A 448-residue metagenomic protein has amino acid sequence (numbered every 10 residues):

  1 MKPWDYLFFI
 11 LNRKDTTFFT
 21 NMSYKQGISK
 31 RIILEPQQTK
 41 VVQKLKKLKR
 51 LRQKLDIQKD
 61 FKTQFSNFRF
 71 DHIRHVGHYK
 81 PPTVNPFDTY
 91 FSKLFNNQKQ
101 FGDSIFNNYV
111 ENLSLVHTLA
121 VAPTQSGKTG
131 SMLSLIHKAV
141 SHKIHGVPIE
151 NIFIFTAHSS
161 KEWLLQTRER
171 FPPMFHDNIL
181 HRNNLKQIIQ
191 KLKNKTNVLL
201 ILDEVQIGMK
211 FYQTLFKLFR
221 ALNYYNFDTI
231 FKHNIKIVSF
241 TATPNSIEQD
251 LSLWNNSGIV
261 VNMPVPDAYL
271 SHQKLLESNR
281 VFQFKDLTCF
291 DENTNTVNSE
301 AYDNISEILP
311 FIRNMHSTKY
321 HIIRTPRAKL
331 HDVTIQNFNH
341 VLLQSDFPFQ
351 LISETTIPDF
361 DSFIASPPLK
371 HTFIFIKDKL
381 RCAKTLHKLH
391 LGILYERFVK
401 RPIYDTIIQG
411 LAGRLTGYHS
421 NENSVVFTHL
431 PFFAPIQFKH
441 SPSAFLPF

Functional and structural regions predicted by a protein language model:
G77-T118: Conserved pre-motif I regulatory segment
P123-G130, E150-L200, R280-K388, V399-I408: Conserved C-terminal RecA-like helicase domain
S131, L135: Hydrophobic positions on the alpha1 helix immediately C-terminal to the Walker A/P-loop
T196-N197, Q213-M315, Y320, I407-G410: Conserved P-loop NTPase catalytic core
D203-V205: Walker B catalytic acidic pair
R401-N421: Conserved SF2 helicase motif VI
R414-Q437: Conserved segment of the helicase C-terminal RecA-like domain
F432-F448: A conserved SF2-helicase RecA2
